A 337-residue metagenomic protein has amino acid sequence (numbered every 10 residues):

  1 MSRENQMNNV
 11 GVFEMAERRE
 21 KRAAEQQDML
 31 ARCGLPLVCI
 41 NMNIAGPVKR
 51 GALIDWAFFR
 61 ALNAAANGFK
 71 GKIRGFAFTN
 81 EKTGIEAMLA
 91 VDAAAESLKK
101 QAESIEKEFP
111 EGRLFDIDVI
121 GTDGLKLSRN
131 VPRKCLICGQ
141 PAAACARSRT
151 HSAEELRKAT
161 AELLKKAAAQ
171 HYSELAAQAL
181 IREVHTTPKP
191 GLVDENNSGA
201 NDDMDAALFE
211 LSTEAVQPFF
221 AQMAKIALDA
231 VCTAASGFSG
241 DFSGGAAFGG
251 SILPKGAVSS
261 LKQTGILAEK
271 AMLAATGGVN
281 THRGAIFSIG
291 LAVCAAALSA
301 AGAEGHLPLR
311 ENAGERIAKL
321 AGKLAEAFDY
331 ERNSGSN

Functional and structural regions predicted by a protein language model:
S2-G68, S97-D123, L127-A169: Long, contiguous binding/interaction regions
P36-A93, E214-L228: Short, well-structured hydrophobic secondary-structure segments
G75-N80, L114-G121, A234-F238: Short glycine-rich, low-complexity/disordered patches
F115-I120, G124-R133, L273-A300, L309-R316 (+2 more regions): Catalytic cofactor-binding cores of redox enzymes
E162-A235, A296-N337: Phosphate-rich cofactor/ligand-interacting catalytic cores and adjacent structured alpha/beta frameworks
A221-F238, I252-L298: Long, hydrophobic/aromatic-enriched structural stretches that serve as scaffold segments
